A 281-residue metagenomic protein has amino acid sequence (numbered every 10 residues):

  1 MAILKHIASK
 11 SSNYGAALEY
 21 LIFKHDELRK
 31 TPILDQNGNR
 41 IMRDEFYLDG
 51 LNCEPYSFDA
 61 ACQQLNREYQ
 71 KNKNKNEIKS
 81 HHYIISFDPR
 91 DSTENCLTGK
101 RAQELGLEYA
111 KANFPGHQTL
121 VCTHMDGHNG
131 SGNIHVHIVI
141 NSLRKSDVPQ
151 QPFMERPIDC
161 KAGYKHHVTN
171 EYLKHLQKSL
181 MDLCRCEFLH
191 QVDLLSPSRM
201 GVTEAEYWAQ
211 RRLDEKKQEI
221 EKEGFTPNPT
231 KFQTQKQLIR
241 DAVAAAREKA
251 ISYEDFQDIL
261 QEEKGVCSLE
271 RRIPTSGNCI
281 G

Functional and structural regions predicted by a protein language model:
M1-G281: N-terminal nicking endonuclease/strand-transfer module with a His-rich metal-binding environment and a catalytic Tyr
